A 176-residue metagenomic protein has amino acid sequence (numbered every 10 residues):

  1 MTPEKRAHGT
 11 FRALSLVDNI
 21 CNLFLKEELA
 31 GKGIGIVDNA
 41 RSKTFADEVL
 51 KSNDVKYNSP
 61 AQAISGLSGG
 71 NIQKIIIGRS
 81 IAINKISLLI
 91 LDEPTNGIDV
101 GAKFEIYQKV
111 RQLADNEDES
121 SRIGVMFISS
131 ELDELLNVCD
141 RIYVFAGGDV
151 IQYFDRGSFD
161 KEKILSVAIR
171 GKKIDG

Functional and structural regions predicted by a protein language model:
M1-G176: Glycine-rich phosphate-binding loops of nucleotide-dependent enzymes
